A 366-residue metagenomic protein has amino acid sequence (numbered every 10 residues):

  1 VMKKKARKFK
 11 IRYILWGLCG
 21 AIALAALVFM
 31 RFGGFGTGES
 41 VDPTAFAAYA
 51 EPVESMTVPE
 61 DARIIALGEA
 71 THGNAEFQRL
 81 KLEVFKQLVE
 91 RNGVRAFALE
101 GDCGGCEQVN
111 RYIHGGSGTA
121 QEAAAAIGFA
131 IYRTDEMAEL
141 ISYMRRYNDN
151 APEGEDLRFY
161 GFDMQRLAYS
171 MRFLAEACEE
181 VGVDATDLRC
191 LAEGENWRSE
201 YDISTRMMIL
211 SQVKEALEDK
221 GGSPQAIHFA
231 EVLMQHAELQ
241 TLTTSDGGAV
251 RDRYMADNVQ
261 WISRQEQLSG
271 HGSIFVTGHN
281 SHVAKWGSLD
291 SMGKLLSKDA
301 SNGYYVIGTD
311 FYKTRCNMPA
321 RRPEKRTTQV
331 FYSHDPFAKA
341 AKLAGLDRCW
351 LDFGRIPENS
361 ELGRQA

Functional and structural regions predicted by a protein language model:
K3-A366: Structured catalytic-domain cores with a bias toward divalent-metal coordination
